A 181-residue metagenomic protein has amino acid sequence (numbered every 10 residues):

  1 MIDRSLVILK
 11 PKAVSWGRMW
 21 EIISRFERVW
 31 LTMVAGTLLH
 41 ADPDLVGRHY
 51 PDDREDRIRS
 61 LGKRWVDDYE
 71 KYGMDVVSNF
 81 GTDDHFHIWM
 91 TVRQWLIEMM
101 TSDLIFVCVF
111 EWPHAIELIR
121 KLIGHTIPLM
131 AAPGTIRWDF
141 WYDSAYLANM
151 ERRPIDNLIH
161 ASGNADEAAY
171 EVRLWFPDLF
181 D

Functional and structural regions predicted by a protein language model:
M1-D181: Non-catalytic terminal and connector segments of soluble metabolic enzymes
